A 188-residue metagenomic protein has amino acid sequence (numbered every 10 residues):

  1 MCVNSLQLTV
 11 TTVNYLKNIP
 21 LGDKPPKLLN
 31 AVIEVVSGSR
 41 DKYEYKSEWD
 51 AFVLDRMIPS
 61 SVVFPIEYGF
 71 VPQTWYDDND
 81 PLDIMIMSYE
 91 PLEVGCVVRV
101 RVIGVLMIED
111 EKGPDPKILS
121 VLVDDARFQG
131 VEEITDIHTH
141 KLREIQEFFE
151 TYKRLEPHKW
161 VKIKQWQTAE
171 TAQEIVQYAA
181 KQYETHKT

Functional and structural regions predicted by a protein language model:
L6-T188: Hydrophobic N-terminal alpha-helices or hydrophobic patches in metabolic proteins across all domains of life
